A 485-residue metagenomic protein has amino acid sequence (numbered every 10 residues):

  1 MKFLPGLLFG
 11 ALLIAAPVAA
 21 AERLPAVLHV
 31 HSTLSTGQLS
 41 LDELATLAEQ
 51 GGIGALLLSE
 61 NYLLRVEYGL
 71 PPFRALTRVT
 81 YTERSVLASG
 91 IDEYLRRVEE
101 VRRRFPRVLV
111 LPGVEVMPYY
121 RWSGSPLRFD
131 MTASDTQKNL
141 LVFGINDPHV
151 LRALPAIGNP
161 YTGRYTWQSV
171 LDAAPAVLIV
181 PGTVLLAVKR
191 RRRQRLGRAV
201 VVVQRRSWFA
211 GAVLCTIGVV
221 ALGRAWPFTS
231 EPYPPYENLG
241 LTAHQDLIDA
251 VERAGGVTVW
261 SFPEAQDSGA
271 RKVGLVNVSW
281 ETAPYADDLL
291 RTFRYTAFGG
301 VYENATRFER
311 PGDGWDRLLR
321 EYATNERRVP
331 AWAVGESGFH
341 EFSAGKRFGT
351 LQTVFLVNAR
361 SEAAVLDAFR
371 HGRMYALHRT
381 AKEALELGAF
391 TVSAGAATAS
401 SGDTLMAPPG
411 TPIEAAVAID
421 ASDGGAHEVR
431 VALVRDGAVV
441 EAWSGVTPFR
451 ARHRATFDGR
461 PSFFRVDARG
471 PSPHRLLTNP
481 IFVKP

Functional and structural regions predicted by a protein language model:
P5-A15: Bacterial N-terminal signal peptides
A20-P485: Extended, charged catalytic domains and RNA/DNA-binding interfaces, predominantly in divalent-metal-using enzymes
